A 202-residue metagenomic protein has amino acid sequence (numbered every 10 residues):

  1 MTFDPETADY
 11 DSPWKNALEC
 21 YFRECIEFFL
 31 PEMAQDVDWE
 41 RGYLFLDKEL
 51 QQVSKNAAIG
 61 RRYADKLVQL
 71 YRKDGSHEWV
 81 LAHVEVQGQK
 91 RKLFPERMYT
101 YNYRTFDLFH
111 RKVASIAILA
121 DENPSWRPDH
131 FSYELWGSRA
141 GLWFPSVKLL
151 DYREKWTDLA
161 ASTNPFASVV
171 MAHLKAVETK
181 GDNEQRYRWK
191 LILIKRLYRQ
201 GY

Functional and structural regions predicted by a protein language model:
M1-G201: Conserved single-residue anchors adjacent to enzymatic active/cofactor-binding motifs
